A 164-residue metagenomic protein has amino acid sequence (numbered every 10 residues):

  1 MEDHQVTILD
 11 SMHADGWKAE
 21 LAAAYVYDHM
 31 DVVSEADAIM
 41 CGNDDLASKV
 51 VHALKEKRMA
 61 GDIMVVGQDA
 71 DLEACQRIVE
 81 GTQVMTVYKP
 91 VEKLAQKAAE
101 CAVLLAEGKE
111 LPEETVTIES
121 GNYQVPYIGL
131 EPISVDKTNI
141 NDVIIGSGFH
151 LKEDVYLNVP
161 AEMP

Functional and structural regions predicted by a protein language model:
M1, T7-Y27, M40-L46, D69-L72 (+1 more regions): Hinge/beta->alpha junction and helix N-cap segments in small-molecule ligand-binding domains
M1-T7, D31-S34, K55-D62: Short helix-capping segments at alpha-helix termini
D3, A53, G81, L105-K109: Change "in soluble alpha/beta enzymes" to "in soluble alpha/beta proteins
D10-S11, M64-G67, T117: Beta-strand segments within the central parallel beta-sheet cores of soluble alpha/beta enzyme folds
W17, M40-M85: Venus flytrap/periplasmic-binding-protein-like
E20-D31, S48, H52, Q76 (+2 more regions): Amphipathic, non-transmembrane alpha-helical secondary structure
M85-V91, A106: Short, glycine/charged-rich beta-strand-loop motifs at protein surfaces that mediate ligand recognition and catalysis
C101-P164: Hinge/cleft segment of the Venus flytrap/periplasmic-binding protein
